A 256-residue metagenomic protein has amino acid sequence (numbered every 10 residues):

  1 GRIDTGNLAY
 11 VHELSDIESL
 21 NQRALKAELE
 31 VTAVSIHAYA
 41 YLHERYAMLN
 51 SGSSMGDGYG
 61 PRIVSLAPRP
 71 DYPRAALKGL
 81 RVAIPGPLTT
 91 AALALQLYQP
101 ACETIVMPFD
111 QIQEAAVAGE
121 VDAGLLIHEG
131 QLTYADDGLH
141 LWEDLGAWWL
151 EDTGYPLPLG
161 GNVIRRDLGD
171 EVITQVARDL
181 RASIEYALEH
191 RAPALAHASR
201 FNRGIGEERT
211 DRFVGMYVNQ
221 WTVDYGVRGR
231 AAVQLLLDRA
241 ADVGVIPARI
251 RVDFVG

Functional and structural regions predicted by a protein language model:
G1-R2, L14, P61-A123, E129 (+1 more regions): Bilobed "Venus flytrap"/periplasmic-binding protein-like clamshell domains and structurally analogous long
D4-S19: A short beta-strand-loop structural module common to alpha/beta enzyme folds
D16-E18, A27-A40, P108-F109, L126-L132: Beta->alpha turn/N-cap motifs
L20-T32, A40-S54, A135: Short beta-strand-centered segments that line the small-molecule binding cleft or hinge of alpha/beta clamshell
M48-Y72, W149-D167: Hydrophobic/proline-rich hinge and linker segments of small-molecule sensing/allosteric domains, predominantly
P108-R200: Pocket-lining segment of extracytoplasmic ligand-binding domains
G169-R239: Secondary-structure end/capping motifs
R239-G256: Conserved C-terminal helix/tail region of periplasmic/extracytoplasmic solute-binding proteins
